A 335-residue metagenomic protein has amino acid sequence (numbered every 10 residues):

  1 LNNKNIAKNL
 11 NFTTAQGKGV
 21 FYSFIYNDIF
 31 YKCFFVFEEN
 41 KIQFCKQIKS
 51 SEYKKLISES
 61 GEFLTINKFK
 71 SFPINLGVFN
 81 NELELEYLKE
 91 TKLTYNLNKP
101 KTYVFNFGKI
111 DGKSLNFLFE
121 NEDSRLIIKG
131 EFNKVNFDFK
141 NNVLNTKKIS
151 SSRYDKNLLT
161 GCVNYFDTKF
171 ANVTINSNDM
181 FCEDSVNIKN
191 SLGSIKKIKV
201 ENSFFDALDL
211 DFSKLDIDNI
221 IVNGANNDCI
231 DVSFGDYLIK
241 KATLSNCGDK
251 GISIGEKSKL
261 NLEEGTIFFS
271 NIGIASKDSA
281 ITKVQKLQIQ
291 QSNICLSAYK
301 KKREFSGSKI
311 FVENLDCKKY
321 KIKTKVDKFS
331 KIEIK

Functional and structural regions predicted by a protein language model:
N2-K335: Extracellular beta-rich repeat passengers
